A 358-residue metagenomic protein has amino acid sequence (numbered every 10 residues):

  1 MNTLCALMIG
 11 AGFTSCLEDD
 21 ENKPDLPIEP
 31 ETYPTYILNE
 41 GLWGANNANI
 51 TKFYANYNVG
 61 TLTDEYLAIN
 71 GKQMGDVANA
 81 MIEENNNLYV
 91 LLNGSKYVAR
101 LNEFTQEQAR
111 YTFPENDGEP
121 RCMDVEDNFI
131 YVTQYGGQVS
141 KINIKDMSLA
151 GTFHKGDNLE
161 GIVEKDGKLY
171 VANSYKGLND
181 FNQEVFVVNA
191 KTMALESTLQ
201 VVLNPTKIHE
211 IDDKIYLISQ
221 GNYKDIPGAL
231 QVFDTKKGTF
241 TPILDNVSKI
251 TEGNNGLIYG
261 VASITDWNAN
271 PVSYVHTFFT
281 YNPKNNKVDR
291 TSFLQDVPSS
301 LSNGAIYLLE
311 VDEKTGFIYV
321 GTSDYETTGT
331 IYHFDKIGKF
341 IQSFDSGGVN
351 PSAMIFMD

Functional and structural regions predicted by a protein language model:
M1, A6-T35: Bacterial Sec-dependent N-terminal signal peptides
P24, G75-A80, G118-D127, D157-E164 (+5 more regions): Repeated scaffold domains used in trafficking and secretory/extracellular systems, primarily beta-propellers
T32-T35, N85-N86, D127-N128, D166-G167 (+3 more regions): Short coil/turn segments that connect the beta-strands within blades of beta-propeller domains
I37, V90, V132, V171-A172 (+3 more regions): Residue position within the beta-strands of beta-propeller blades
L42-N46, L91-G94, Y135, K176-Q183 (+3 more regions): Short, solvent-exposed loop/turn segments at conserved positions within beta-propeller repeat blades
N46-D127: Post-signal peptide N-terminal segment of secreted/secretory-pathway proteins
V59-Q73, T105-P114, S148-F153, A194-L199 (+3 more regions): A short beta-strand motif characteristic of beta-propeller blades
L159-A269: Acidic, serine/threonine- and glycine-rich low-complexity intrinsically disordered segments that serve as flexible
